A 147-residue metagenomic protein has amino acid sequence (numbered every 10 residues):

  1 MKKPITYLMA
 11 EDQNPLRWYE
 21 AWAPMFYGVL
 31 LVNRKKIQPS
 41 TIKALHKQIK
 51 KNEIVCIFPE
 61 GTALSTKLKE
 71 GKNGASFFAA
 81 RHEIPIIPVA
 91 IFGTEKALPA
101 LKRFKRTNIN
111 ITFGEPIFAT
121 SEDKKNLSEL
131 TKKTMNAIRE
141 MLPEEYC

Functional and structural regions predicted by a protein language model:
M1-K36: Catalytic core of membrane glycerolipid acyltransferases/transacylases, capturing the structured, soluble-facing
S40-C147: Non-catalytic C-terminal accessory region of glycerolipid acyltransferases and related lyso-lipid remodeling enzymes
